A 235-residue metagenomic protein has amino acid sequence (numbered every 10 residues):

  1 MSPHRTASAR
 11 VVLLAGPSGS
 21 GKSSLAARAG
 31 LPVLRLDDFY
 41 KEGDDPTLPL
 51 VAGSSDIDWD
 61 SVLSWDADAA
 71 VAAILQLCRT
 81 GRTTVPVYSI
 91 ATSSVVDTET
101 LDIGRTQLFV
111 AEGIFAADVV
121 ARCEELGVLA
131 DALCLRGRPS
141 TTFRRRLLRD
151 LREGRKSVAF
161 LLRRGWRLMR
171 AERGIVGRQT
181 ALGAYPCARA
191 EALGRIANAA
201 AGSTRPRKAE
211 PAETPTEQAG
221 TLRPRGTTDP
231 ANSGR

Functional and structural regions predicted by a protein language model:
S2-R5, G104-R105, R167-R235: NTP-dependent small-molecule kinase module
A7-V11: Pre-Walker A (Motif I) flank of P-loop NTPase domains
L14: Hydrophobic anchor at the beta1->P-loop junction of P-loop NTPases
S18: The conserved Walker
K22: Conserved lysine of the Walker
L25: Hydrophobic positions on the alpha1 helix immediately C-terminal to the Walker A/P-loop
V33, K41, P46-S93: Conserved nucleotide-sensing/catalytic segment adjacent to the nucleotide-binding pocket in NTP-handling enzymes
V96-R155: ATP-dependent NMP and nucleoside kinases share a basic, alpha-helical "lid"
